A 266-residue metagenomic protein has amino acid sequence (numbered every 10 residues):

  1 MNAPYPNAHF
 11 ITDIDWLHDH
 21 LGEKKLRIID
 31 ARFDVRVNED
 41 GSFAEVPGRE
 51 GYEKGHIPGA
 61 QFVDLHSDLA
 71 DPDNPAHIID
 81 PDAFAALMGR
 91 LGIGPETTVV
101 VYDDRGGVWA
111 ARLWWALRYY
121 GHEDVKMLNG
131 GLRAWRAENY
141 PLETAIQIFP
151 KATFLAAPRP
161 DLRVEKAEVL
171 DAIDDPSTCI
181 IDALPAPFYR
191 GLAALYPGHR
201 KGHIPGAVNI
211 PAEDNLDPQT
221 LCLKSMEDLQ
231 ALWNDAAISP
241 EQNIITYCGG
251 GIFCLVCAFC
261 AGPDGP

Functional and structural regions predicted by a protein language model:
M1-P266: Cytosolic catalytic domains that perform sulfur/thiol-centered chemistry
